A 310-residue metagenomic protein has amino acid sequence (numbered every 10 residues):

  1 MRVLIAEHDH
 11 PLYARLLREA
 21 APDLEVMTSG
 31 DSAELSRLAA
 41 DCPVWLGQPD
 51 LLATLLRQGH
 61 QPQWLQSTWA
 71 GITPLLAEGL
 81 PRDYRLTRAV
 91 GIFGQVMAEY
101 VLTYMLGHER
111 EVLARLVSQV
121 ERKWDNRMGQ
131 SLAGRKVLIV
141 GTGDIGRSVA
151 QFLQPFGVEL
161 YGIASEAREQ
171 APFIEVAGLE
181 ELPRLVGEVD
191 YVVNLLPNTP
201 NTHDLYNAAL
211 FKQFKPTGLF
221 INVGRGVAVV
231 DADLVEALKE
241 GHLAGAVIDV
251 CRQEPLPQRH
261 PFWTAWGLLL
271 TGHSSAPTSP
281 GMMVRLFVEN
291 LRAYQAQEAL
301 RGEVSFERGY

Functional and structural regions predicted by a protein language model:
M1-V44: N-terminal glycine-/charge-rich "phosphate-binding" loop or analogous flexible N-terminal tail
T28-L38, A53-L55, F173-E188: Short acidic low-complexity segments
P43-L116: Phosphate/diphosphate ligand-binding glycine-rich loop within oxidoreductases
L55-Q61, E78-R82, F211-P216, A237-G241 (+1 more regions): Short, conserved loop/helix-junction motifs that constitute active-site signature segments in enzyme catalytic cores
T87-Y100, A114-R115, E254-Y310: C-terminal helix-to-coil terminal segments
R115-S148, E175: Glycine-rich NAD(P)-binding loop of Rossmann-like domains
P155-P172: NAD(P)-binding Rossmann-fold cofactor-contacting core
A167-P261: Rossmann-like adenosine-cofactor binding region
